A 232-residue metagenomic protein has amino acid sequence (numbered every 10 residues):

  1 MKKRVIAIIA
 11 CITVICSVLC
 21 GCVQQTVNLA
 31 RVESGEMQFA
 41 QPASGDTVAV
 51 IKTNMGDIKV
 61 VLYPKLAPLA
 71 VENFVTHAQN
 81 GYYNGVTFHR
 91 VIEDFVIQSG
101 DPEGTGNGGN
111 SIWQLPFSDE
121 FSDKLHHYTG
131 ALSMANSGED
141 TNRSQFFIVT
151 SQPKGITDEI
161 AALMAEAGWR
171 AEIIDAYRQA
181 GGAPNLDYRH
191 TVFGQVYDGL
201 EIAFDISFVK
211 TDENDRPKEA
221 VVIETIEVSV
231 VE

Functional and structural regions predicted by a protein language model:
M1-V23: Secretory targeting signatures
C20-E232: Cyclophilin-like peptidyl-prolyl cis-trans isomerases
